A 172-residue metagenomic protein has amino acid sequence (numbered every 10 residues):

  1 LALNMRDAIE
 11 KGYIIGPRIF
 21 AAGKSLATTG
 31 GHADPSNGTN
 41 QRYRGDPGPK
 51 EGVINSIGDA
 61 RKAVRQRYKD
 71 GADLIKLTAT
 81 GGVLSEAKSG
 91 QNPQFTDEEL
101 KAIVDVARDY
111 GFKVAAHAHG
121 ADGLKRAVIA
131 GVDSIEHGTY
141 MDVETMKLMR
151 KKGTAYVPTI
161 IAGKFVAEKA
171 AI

Functional and structural regions predicted by a protein language model:
L1-I15, E51-K76, D105: Alpha-helical scaffold segments that flank or form the walls of functional sites
L1-Y13, T28-S36, E98, D122 (+1 more regions): Metal-associated gating/positioning segment near the N- to mid-region
I9, P49-K50, G90, E136: Short, flexible active-site loop motifs that bind/organize anionic cofactors or intermediates
A22, T29, T78-I172: Active-site core of metal-dependent hydrolases
S25-G48, L100-K101, A170: N-terminal small/glycine-rich loop or linker at the start of catalytic domains across soluble metabolic enzymes
T39-A63, K113-A115: Active-site mouth loops of central-metabolism enzymes
